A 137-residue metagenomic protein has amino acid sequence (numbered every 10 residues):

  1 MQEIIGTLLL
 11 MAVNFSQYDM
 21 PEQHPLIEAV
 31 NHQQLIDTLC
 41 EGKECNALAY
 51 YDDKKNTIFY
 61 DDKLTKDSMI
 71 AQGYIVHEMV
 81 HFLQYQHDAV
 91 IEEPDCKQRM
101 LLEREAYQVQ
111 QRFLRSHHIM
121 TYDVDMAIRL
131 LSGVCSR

Functional and structural regions predicted by a protein language model:
M1, Q72, V76, L102: Hydrophobic (often cysteine-bearing) scaffold residues that line and stabilize catalytic clefts of nucleotide/cofactor
M1-I58, K63-L64, S68, R115: Auxiliary, metal-adjacent structural segments of Zn-dependent hydrolase domains
P25-N31, H81, I119-V124: Short, intrinsically disordered, charge-biased short linear motifs at domain edges
L39-N46, D95-K97, Y107, V134-S136: Sequence contexts marking disulfide-bonded cysteines in secreted/extracellular proteins
D61-T65, E92-R99: Second-shell loop/turn segments in exported
D67-Q84: Short alpha-helix carrying the canonical HExxH Zn2+-binding catalytic motif
M79-C96: Catalytic Zn2+-binding segment of zinc metalloproteases
P94-R129: Post-HExxH zinc-binding segment in Zn-dependent metallohydrolases
